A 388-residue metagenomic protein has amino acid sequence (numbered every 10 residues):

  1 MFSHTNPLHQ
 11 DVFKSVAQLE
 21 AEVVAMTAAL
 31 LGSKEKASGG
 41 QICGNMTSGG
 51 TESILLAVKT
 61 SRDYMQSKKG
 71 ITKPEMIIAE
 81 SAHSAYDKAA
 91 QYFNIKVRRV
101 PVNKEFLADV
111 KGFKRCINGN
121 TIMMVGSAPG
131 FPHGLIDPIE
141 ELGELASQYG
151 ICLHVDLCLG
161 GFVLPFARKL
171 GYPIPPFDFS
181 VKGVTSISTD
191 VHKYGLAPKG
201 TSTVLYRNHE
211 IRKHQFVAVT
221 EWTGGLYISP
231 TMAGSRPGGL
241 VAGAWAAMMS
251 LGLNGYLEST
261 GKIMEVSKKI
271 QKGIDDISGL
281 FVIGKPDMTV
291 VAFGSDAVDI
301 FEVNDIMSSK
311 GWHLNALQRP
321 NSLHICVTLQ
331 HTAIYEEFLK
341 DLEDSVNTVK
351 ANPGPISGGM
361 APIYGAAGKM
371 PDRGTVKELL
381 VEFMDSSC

Functional and structural regions predicted by a protein language model:
M1-A17, A21-A25, A29, K34-K36 (+4 more regions): Non-catalytic terminal extensions of PLP-dependent enzymes
E20, V24, G40-I71, A85-A89: Conserved beta-loop-alpha segment that forms the PLP phosphate-binding cup at the N-terminus of a helix
G39-Q41, I283-V290, Q318-S322: Short Gly/Ser/Thr- and Asp/Glu-enriched loop/turn motifs at secondary-structure junctions
A57, N103-E105, N118, M124-V125 (+1 more regions): Pyridoxal 5′-phosphate
M65-I122: PLP-dependent aminotransferase-like
A108-H154: Active-site phosphate-binding strand-loop segment of PLP-dependent enzymes
Y149, H154, F166-T289, F293-V298 (+2 more regions): Active-site C-terminal subdomain of aminotransferase-like
